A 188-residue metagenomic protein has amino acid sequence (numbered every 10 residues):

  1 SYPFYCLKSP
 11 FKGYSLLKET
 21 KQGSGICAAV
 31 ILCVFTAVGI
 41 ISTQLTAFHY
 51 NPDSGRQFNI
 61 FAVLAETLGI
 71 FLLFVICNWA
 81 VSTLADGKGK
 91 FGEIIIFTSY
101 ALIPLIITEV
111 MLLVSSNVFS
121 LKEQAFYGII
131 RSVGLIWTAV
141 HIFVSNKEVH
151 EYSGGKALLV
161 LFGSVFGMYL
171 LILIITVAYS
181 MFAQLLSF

Functional and structural regions predicted by a protein language model:
S1-G92: Selected alpha-helical membrane-embedding segments in polytopic membrane proteins
L32-C33, L45, V114, I175-A178: Short, charged/polar low-complexity linear motifs in solvent-exposed/disordered segments
L45-N59, N117-Q124, A183-F188: Membrane-interface interhelical loops and short amphipathic "cap" helices that link adjacent transmembrane segments
V75-T176: Hydrophobic alpha-helical transmembrane segments and adjacent short intramembrane/lumenal linkers of inner/organellar
L171-F188: Juxtamembrane boundary at the C-terminal end of a transmembrane helix
